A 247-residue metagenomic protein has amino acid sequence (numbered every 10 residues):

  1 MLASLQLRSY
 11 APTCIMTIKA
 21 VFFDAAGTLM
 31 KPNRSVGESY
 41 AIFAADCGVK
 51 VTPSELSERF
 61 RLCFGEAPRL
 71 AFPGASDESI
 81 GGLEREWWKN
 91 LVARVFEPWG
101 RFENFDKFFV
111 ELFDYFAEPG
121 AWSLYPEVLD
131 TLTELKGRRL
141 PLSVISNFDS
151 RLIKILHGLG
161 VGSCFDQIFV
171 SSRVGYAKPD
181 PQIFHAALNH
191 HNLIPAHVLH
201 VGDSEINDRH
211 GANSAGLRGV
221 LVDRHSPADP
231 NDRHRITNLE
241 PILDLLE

Functional and structural regions predicted by a protein language model:
L2-V21, K31, A45, S54 (+4 more regions): Asp-based, Mg2+/Mn2+-dependent phosphohydrolase catalytic module
T17-P126: N-terminal helical cap/lid subdomain that shapes the substrate entry/recognition surface in HAD-like hydrolases
